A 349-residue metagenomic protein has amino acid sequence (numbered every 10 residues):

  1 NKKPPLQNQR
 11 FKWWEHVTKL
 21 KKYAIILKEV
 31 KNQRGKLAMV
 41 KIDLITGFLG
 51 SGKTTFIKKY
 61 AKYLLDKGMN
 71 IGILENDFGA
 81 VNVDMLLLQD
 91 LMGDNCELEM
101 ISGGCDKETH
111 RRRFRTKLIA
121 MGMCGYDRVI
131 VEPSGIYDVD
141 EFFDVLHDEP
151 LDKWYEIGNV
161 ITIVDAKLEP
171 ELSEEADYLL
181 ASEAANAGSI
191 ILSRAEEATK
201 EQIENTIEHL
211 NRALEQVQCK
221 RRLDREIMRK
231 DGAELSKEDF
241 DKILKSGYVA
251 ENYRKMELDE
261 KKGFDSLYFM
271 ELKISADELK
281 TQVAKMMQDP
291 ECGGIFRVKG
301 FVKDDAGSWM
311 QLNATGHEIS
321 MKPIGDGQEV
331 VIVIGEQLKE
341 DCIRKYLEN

Functional and structural regions predicted by a protein language model:
K2-N8: Extreme N-terminal basic, low-complexity initiation segments that serve as generic localization/processing leaders
Q7, W14, K19-K31, G35-K36: Short, positively charged and aromatic/hydrophobic N-terminal segments
V40-T46, S51, T55-S173: Nucleotide-state-sensitive switch-loop elements of NTP-binding domains
G72-L74, K299-V302, V333: Short, hydrophobic beta-strand segments that form beta-sheet elements in well-ordered domains
Q89-G93, E183, V217-R221: Short, conserved catalytic or adaptor-binding loops enriched in Gly and charged residues
I136-Y137, F143-G158, I163-Q218: Conserved C-terminal guanine-recognition region of P-loop GTPase G domains, centered on the G4
N186-L192, E197-D326, Q337-E340, E348: C-terminal accessory "lid"/substrate-recognition subdomains
E329-G335: Short, well-ordered beta-strand elements
